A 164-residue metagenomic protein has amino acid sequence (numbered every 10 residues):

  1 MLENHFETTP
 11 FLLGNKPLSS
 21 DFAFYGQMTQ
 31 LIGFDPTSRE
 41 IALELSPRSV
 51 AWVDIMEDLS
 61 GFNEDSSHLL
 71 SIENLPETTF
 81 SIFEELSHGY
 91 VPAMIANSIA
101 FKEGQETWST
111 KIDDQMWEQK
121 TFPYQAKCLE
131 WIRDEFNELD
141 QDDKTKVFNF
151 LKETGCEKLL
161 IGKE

Functional and structural regions predicted by a protein language model:
M1-F62, S67-E153, L159-E164: GST-like fold's C-terminal all-alpha helical module
